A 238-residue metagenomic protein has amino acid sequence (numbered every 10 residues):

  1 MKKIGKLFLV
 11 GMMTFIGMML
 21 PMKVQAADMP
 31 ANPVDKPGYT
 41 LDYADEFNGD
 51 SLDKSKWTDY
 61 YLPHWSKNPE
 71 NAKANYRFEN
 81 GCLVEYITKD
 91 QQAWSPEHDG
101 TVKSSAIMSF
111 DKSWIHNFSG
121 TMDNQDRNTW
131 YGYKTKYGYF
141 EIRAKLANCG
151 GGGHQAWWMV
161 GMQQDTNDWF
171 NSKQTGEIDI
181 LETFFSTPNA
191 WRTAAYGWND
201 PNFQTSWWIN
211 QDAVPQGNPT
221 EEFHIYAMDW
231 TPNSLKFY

Functional and structural regions predicted by a protein language model:
M1-L9, L20: Bacterial N-terminal signal peptides that target proteins for export
V10-G11, A190: Low-complexity intrinsically disordered segments
G17-M29: Sec-dependent signal peptide cleavage junction
A27-Y238: GH16 jelly-roll
